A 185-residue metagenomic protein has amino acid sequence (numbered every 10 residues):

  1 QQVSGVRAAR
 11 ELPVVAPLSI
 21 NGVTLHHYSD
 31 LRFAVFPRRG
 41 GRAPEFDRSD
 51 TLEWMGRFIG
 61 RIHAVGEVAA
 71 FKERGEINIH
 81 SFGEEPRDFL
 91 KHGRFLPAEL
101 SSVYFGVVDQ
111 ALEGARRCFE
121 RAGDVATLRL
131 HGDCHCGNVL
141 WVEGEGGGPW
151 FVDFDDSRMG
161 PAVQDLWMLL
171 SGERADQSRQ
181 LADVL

Functional and structural regions predicted by a protein language model:
Q1-F71: ATP-binding pocket architecture of kinase catalytic cores
P17, R116-L166: Active-site acidic catalytic loop and adjacent metal/ATP-binding pocket of ATP-dependent phosphoryl transfer enzymes
E45-V103, T127: A cross-family kinase active-site recognition segment
W54, F58, V107-Q110, D165: Charged catalytic carboxylate motif
R61, V65-V68, K72, C118-R121 (+2 more regions): Amphipathic, soluble alpha-helical interaction motifs
F89-A122, G132: Loop-centered beta-sheet repeat module
V163-L185: Active-site activation/catalytic loop segments of kinase-like enzymes and analogous catalytic loops in related
